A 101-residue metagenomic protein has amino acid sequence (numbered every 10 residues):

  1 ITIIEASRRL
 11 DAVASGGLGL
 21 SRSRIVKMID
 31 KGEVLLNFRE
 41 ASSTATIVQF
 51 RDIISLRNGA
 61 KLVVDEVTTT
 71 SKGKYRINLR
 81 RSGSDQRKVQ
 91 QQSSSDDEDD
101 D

Functional and structural regions predicted by a protein language model:
I1-S15, E40-D101: Strongly charged
T2-K31, L35: C-terminal accessory/binding modules appended to enzymatic or scaffolding proteins
